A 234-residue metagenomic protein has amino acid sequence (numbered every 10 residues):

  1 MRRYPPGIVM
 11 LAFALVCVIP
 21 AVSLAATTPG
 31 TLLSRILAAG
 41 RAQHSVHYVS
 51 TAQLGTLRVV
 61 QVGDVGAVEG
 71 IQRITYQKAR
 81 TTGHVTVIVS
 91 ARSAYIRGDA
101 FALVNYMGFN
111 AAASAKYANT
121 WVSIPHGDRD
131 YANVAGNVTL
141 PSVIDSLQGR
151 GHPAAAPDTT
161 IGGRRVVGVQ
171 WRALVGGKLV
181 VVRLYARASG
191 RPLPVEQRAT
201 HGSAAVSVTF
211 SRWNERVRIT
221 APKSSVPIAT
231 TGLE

Functional and structural regions predicted by a protein language model:
R2-R3, I8-V62, E69, G151-T159 (+2 more regions): N-terminal leader/targeting segments and the immediate start of mature chains
A26-T31, A100-R164, G232-L233: Flexible, processing/modification-adjacent segments and terminal tails in exported/periplasmic/extracellular proteins
H44, V68-G70, R92-S93, G163 (+2 more regions): Beta-strand-connecting loop/turn residues
H47, I71-R73, S93-Y95, G168 (+1 more regions): General beta-strand recognition
S50-Q53, R73-K78, G98-A100, A173 (+2 more regions): Beta-turn initiation residues at beta-strand->coil junctions
G55-R58, Q77-T81, L174-V180: Short, cysteine-centered beta-strand-loop-beta hairpins and adjacent loop/turn segments enriched in charged/polar
D64-G136, A205-S207: An acidic-aromatic
P157-V226: Gly/Pro-enriched, hydrophobic low-complexity segments that function as extracytoplasmic propeptides/linkers
